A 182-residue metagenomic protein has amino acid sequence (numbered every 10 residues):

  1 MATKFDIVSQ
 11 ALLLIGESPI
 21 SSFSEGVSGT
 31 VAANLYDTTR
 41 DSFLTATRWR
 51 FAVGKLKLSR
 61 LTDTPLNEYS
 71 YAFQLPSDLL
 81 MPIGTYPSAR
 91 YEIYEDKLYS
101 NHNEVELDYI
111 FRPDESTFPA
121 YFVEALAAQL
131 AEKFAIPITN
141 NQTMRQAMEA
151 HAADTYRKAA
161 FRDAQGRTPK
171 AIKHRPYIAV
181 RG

Functional and structural regions predicted by a protein language model:
M1-G182: Glycine-enriched, solvent-exposed interface loops adjoining structured elements
